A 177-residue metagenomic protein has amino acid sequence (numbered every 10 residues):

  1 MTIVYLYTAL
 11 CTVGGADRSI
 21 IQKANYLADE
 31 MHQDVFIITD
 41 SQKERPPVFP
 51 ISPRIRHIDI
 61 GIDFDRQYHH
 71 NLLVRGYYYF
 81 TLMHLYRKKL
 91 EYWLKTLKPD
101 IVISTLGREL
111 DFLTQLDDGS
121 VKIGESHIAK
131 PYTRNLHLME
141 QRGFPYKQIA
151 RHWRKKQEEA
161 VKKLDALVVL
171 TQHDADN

Functional and structural regions predicted by a protein language model:
T2, Q33-F36, V121, D165-A166: Residues at the starts of beta-strands that form the adenosine-phosphate
Y5-V13, Y26, M31-G76, D174: N-terminal strand-loop element at the rim of the active site of nucleotide-sugar-dependent glycosyltransferases
A16, D40, S104-L106, W153 (+1 more regions): Replace "coordinates the UDP/GDP/TDP-sugar" with "coordinates nucleotide-activated sugar donors
D17-Q22: A conserved mid-protein helix/loop that constitutes part of the nucleotide-sugar donor-binding site
K88-K95, K130, Y146-L167: Membrane-proximal helix-turn-helix segments that form the acceptor-binding/catalytic region of lipid-linked
L90-E109, V121-I123: Short N-terminal targeting/anchoring amphipathic segment
I101-I103, L116-L136, K147, V168: Active-site proximal beta-strand in glycosyltransferases
L116-D117, K162-K163, A175-N177: Helix-loop-beta element that forms the nucleotide-linked donor phosphate-binding surface in glycosyltransferases
